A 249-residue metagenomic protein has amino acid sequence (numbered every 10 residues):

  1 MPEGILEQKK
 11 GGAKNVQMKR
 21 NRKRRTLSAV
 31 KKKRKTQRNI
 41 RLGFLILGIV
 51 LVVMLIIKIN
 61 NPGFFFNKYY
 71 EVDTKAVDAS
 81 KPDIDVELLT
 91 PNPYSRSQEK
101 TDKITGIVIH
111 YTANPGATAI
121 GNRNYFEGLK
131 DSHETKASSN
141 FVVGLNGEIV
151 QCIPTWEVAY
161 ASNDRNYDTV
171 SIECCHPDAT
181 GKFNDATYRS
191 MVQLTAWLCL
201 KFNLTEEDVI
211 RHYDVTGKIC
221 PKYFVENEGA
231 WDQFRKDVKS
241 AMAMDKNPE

Functional and structural regions predicted by a protein language model:
P2, K33, I40-G48, L55-P82 (+1 more regions): Basic/polar, cationic surfaces and motifs that engage anionic cell-wall and phosphate/carboxylate ligands
P2-S162: N-terminal catalytic cores of peptidoglycan-degrading enzymes
S97, L129, C152-V158, N163 (+5 more regions): Surface-exposed loop/turn and secondary-structure junction residues enriched for glycine/proline
D102, E134, R165, T180-Y188: Solvent-exposed, acidic/flexible segments
V108, V142, S171-E173, I210: Soluble periplasmic/extracytoplasmic beta-strand elements of cell-envelope proteins
T112, C175-P177: Short strand-loop junctions, especially beta-strand C-caps/beta-turns that link beta-sheets to coils or alpha-helices
N163-S171: Short coil-to-beta-strand
